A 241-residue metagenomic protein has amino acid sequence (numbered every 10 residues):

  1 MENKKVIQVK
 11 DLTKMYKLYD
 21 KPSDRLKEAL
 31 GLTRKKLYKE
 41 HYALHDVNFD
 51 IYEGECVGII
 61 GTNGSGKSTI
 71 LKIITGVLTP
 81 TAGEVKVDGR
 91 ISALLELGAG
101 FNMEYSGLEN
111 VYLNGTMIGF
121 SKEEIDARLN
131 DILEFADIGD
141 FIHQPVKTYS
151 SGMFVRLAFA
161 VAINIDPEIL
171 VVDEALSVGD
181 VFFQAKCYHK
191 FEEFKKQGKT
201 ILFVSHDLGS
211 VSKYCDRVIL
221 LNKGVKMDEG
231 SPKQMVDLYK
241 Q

Functional and structural regions predicted by a protein language model:
M1-A43, P232-Q241: Pre-NBD coupling/linker segments of ABC/ABC-like ATPases
K27-G31, Y112, E124-F141: Conserved ABC ATPase "signature" region
I60-T62: The feature captures the beta-strand-to-loop junction immediately N-terminal to the Walker
S205-H206: H-loop/switch region of ABC-family ATPase nucleotide-binding domains
V211-K213: A short, surface-exposed alpha-helical micro-motif characterized by mixed small hydrophobic and charged/polar residues
K223-G224, Y239: Conserved ABC ATPase "signature" C-loop
